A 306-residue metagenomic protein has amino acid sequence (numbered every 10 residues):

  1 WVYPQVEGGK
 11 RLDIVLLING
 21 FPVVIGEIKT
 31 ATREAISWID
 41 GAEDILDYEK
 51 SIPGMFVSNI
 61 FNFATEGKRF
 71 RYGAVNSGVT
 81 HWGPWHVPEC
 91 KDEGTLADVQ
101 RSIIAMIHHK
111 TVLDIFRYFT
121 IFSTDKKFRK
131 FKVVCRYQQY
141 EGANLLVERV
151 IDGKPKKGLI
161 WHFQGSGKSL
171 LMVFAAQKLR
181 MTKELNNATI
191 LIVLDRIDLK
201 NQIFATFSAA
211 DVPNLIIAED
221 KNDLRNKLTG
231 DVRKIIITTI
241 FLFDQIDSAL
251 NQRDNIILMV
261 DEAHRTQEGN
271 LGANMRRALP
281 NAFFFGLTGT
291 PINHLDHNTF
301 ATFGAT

Functional and structural regions predicted by a protein language model:
W1-T189, D198-P213, D231-K234, F241 (+1 more regions): ATP-dependent helicase/translocase motor core
T32, D244, N293: Feature marks short, surface-exposed loop/turn motifs that line or immediately flank catalytic pockets and channel
W38, I45, S248, Q252-T306: Signature of the SF2 helicase/ATPase Hel1-core->accessory helical subdomain module
A64, I236-T238, F283-T288: Structural recognition of the conserved hydrophobic beta-strand(s) that form the central parallel beta-sheet of P-loop
I192: Conserved SAM-binding loop
N214-L228: Functional beta-strand-loop-alpha-helix junction segments that form "active/interaction loops" within catalytic
L224-K234, I240-D254, A273: Conserved helix/coil segment N-terminal to the catalytic DExD/H
